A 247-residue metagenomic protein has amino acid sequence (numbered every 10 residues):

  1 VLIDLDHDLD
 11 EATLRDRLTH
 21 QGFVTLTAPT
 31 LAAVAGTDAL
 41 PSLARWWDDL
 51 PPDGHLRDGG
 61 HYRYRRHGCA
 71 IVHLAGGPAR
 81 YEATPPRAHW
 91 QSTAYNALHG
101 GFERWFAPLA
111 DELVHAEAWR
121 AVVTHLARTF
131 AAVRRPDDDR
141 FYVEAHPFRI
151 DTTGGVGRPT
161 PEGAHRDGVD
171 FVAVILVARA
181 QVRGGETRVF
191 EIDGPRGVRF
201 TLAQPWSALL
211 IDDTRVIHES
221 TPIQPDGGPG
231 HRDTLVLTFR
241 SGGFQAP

Functional and structural regions predicted by a protein language model:
V1-L9, D137-R158, S207-S220: Generic detector of solvent-exposed, compositionally biased contiguous segments
V1-T93: N-terminal auxiliary "cap/dimerization" subdomain that precedes the catalytic jelly-roll/cupin core of mononuclear
F23-T25, P147, V172-V174, A208-L210 (+1 more regions): Conserved hydrophobic/aromatic beta-strand scaffold that supports enzyme active sites
P29, H67, H73-A75, H146-F148 (+4 more regions): Structured loops at beta-to-helix junctions and adjacent beta-edge loops in soluble globular domains
A32, D151, R179, I217 (+1 more regions): Short loop/turn segments at secondary-structure transitions that flank enzyme active sites
L74-Y142: Signature of the catalytic double-stranded beta-helix
R135-L202: Catalytic core of non-heme Fe(II) oxygenases with the double-stranded beta-helix
G185-P247: Catalytic core of Fe(II)/2-oxoglutarate
